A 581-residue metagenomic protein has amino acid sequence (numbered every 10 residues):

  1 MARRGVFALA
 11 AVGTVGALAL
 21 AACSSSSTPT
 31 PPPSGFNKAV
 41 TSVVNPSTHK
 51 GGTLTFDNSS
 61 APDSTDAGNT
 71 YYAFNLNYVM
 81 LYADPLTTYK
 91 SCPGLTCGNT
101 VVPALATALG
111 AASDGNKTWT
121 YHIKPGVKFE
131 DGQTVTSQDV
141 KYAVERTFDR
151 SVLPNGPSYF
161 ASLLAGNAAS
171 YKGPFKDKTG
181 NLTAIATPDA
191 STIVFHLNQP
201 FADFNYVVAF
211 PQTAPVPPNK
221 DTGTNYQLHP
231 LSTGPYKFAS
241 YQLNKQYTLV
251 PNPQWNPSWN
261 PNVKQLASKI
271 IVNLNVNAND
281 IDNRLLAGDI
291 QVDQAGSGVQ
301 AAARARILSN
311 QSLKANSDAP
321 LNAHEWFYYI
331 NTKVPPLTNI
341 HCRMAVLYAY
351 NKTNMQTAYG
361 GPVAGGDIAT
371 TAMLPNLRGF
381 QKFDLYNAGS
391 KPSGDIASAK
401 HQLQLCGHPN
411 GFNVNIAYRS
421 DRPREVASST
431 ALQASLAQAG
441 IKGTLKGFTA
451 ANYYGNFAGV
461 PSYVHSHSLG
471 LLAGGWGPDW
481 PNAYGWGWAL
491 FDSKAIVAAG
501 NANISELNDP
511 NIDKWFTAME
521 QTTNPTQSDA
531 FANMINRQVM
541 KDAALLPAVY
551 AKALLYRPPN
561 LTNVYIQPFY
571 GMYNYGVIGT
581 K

Functional and structural regions predicted by a protein language model:
S42-S47, T183-A186, M344, Q356 (+5 more regions): Extracytoplasmic/peripheral linker and loop segments enriched in polar/acidic and small residues with frequent Thr/Pro
T55-D114, L231: N-terminal lobe/hinge region of extracytoplasmic solute-binding protein
D66, K333-R378, A427-S428, V539-P547: Periplasmic-binding protein-like
T88-T96, A169, H196-Q265, K269: Gly/Pro-rich hinge or "lid" segments in bacterial periplasmic/extracellular proteins
H122, D139-K141, R146-P217, Q242: Surface-exposed binding/hinge segments that line and control ligand-binding clefts or catalytic entry sites
K220-P230, W255-R306, K442: Ligand-site clamp/hinge motif
Y236, V363-L405, S420-A427: Structural transition elements
L555-K581: Long beta-strand-rich cores associated with HINT superfamily self-processing modules
